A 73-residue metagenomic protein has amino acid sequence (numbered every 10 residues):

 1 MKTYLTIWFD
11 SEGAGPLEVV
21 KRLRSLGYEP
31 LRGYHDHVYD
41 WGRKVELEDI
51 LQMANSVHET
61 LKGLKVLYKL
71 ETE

Functional and structural regions predicted by a protein language model:
M1-Y4, W8-E73: Long, contiguous binding/interaction regions
